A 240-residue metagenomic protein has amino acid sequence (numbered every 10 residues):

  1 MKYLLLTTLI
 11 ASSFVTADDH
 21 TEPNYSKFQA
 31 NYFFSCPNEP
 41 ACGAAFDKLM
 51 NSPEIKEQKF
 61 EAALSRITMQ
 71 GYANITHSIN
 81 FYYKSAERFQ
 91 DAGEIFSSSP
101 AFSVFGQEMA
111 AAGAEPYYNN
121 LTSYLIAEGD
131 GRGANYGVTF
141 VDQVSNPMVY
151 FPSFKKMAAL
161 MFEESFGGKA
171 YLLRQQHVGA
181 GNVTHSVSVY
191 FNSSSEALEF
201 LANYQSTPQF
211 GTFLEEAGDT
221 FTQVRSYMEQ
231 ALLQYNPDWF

Functional and structural regions predicted by a protein language model:
M1-T7: Sec-dependent signal peptide recognition, specifically the positively charged N-region followed immediately by
T7-A17: Hydrophobic h-region of N-terminal signal peptides that target proteins for export in Gram-negative bacteria
A17-G211, D219-F240: Short S/T/G/P-rich N-terminal loop/turn motif that feeds into the first structured element of a domain
